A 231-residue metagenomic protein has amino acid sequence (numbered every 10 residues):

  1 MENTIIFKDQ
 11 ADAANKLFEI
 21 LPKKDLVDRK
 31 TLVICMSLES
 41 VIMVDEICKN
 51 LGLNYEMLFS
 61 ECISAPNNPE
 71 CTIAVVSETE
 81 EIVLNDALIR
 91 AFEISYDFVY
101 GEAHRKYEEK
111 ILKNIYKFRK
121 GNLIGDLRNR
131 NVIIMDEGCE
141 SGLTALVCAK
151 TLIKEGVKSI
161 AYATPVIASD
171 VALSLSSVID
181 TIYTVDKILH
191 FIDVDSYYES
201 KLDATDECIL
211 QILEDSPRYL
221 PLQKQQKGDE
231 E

Functional and structural regions predicted by a protein language model:
M1-E231: PRPP-associated nucleotide enzymes
